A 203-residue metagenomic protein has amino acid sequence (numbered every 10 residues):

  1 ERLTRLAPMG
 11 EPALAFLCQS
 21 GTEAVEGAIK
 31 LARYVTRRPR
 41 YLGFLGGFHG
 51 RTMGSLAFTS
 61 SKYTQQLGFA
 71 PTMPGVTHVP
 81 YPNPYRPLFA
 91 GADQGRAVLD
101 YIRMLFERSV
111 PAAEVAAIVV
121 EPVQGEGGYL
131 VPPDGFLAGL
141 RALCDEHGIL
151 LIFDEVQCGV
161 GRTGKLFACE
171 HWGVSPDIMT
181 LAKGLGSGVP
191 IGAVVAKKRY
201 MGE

Functional and structural regions predicted by a protein language model:
E1-E203: Conserved N-terminal phosphate-binding loop of PLP-dependent enzymes in the Aspartate aminotransferase
